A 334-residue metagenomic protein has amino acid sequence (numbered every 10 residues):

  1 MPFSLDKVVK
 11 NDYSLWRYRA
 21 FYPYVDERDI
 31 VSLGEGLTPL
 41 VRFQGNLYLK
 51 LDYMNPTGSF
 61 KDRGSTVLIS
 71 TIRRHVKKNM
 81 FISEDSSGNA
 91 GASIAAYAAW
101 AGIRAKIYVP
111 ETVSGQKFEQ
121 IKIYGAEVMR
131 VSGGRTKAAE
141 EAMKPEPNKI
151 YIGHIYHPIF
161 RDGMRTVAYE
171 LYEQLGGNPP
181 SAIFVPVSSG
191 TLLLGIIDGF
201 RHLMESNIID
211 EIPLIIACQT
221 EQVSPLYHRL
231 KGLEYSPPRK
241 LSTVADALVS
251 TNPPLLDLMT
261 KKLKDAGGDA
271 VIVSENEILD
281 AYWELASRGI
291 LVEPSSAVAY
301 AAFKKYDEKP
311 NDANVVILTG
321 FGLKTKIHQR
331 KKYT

Functional and structural regions predicted by a protein language model:
M1-T334: PLP-dependent amino-acid enzyme catalytic core
